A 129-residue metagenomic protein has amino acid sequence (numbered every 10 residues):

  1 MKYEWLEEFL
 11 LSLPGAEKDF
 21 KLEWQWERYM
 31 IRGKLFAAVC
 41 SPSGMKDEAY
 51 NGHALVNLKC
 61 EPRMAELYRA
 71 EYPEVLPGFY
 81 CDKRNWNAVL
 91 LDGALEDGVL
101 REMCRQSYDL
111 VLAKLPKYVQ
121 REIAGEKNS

Functional and structural regions predicted by a protein language model:
M1-S129: Charge-dense, helix-prone N-terminal extensions
